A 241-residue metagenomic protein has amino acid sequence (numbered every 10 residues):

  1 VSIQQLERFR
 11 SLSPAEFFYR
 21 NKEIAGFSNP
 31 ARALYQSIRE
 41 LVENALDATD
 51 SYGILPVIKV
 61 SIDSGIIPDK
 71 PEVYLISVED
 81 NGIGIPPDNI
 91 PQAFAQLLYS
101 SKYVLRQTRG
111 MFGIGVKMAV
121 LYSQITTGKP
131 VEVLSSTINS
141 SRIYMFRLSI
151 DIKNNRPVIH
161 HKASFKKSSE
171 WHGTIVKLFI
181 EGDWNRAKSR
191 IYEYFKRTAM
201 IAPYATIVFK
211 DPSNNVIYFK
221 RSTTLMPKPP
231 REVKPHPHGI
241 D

Functional and structural regions predicted by a protein language model:
V1-L55, D88-Q92, M226-R231, H238: Bergerat-fold GHKL ATPase/HATPase_c domain
S2-Q5, N89, S100-P235: GHKL-type ATPase core
A15, V57, G173-I175: Beta-strand-rich binding-surface signature of beta-sandwich/beta-barrel folds used to engage anionic ligands
F18, L41-N44, I58, G115 (+2 more regions): Conserved structural-core and active-site-/substrate-pathway-adjacent residues in large, well-folded domains of enzymes
E43-S77: ATP-lid-like helix-loop hinge signature
D80: Acidic ATP/Mg2+-coordinating residue in the GHKL
G84-P86: A short glycine-centered beta->alpha linker in the GHKL/HATPase_c
A93-L97: Mobile ATP-lid/nucleotide-binding loop of the nucleotide-binding subdomain
